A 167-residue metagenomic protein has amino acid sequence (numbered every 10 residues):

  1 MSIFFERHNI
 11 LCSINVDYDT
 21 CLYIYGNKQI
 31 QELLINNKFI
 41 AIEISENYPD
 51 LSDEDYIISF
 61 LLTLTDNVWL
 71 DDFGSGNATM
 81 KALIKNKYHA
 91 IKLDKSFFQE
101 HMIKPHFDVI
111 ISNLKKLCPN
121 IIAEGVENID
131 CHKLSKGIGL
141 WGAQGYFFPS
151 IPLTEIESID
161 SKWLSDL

Functional and structural regions predicted by a protein language model:
M1-Y56: Catalytic core of bacterial c-di-GMP phosphodiesterases, primarily the EAL and HD-GYP domains, capturing alpha-helical
S2, T20, E43-D50, N67 (+1 more regions): EAL-family c-di-GMP phosphodiesterase catalytic domain
N37, T63-L64: Short loop/turn elements that form and flank the Walker-type P-loop nucleotide-binding site in RecA-like NTPase cores
Y56-I57, T79: Hydrophobic alpha-helical segments, principally membrane-spanning helices and signal/leader peptides
I58, L62: Donor nucleotide-activated moiety binding/catalytic core segment of transferases that use nucleotide-activated donors
